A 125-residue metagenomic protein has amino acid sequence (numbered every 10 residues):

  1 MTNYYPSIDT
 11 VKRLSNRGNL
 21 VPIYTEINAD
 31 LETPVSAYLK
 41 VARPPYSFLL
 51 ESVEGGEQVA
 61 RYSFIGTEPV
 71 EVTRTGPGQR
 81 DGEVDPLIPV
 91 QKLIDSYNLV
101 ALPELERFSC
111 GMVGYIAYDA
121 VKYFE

Functional and structural regions predicted by a protein language model:
M1-E125: Signature of the chorismate-utilizing enzyme
